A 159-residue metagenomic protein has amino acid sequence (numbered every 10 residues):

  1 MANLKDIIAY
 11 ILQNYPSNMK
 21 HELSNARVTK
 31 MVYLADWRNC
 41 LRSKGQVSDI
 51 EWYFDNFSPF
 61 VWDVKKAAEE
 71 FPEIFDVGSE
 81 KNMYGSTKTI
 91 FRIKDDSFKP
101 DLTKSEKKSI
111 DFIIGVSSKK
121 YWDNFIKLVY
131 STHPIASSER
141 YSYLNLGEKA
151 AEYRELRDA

Functional and structural regions predicted by a protein language model:
M1-A159: Domain-edge interaction signal
